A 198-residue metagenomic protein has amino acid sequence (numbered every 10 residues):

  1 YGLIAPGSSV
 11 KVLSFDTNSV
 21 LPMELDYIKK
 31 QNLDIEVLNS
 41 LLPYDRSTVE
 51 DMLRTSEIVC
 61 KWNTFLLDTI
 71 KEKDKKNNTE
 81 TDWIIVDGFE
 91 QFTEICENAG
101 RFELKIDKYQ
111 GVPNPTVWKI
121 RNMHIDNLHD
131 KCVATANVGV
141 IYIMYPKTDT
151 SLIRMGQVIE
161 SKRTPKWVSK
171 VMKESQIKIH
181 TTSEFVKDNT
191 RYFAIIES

Functional and structural regions predicted by a protein language model:
Y1-K73, N77-W83, Q91, I95: Conserved P-loop
V12, D87, S175: Residue-level signature of catalytic and energy-coupling elements of molecular machines, predominantly ATP/GTP-dependent
F15-T17, D87-F89, Y142-K147: A short beta-strand-to-loop transition that corresponds to the Sensor-1 phosphate-sensing loop of AAA+ P-loop ATPases
K29-K30, G100-K105, V158: Glycine-rich, phosphate-binding/catalytic loops in enzymes
N77, G111-M123: Extended, surface-exposed interaction regions
V86-T116: Conserved P-loop NTPase nucleotide-binding/switch module
H124-N137: Catalytic-core regions built around general acid/base machinery
A134-S198: Phosphate-binding/switch region of NTP-binding enzymes
